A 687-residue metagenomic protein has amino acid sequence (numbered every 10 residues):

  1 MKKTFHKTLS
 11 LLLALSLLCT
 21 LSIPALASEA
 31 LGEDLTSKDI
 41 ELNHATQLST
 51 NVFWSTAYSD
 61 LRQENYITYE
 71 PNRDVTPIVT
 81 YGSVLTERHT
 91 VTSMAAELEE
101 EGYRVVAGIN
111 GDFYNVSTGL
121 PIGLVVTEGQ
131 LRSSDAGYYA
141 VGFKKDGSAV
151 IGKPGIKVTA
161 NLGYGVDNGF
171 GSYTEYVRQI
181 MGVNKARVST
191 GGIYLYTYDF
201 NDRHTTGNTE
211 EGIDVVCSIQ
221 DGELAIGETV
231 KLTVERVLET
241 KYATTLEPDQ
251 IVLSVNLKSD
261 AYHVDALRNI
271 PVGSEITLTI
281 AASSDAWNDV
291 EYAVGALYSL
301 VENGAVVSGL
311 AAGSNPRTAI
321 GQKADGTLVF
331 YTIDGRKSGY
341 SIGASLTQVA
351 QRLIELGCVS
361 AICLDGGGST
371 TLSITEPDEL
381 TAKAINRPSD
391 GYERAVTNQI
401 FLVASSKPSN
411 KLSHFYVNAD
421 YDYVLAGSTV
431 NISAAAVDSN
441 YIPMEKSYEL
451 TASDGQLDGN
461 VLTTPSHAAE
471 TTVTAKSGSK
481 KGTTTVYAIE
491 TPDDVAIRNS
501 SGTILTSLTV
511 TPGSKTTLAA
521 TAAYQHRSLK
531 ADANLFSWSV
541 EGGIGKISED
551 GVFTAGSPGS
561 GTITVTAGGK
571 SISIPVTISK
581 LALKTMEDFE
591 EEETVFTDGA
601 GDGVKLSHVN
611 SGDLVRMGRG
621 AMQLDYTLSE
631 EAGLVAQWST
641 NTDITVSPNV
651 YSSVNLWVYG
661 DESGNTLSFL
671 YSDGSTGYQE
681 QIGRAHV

Functional and structural regions predicted by a protein language model:
S28-I251: Zymogen propeptides
W54-A57, V116-K145, I280, E291-L356 (+2 more regions): Conserved, well-ordered active-site substructure
F401-N431, K481-T517, I572-K584: Short S/T/G/P-enriched beta-strand
S428-Y441, V473, S514-S528, I563: Beta-strand-rich structural segments
L457-T471, I547-G561: Extracellular/luminal low-complexity segments enriched in Ser/Thr/Pro
S579-K605: Extracellular carbohydrate-recognition regions
G612-A636: Short carbohydrate-recognition loop motifs
L628-H686: Extracellular ligand-binding interfaces
